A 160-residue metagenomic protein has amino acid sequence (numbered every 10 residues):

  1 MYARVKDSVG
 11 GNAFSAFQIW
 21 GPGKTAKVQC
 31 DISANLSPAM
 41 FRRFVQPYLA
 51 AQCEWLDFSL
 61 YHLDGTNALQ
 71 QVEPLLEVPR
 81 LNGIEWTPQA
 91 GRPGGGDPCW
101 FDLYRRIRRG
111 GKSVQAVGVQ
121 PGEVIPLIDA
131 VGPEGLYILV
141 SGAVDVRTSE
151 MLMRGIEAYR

Functional and structural regions predicted by a protein language model:
M1-R160: Active-site loop segments of alpha/beta catalytic cores
